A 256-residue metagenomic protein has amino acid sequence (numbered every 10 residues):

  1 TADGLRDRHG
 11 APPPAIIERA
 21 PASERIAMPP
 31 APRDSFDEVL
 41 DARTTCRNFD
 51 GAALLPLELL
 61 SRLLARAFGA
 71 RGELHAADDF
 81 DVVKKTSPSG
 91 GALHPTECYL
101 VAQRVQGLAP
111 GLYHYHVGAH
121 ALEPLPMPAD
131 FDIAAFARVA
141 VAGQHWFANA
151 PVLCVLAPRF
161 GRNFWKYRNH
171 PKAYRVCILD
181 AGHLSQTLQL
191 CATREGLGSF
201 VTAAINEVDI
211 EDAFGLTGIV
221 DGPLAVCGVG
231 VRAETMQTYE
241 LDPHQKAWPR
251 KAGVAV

Functional and structural regions predicted by a protein language model:
T1-L153, G161, I205-V256: N-terminal accessory segments that position/regulate proteins before the catalytic core
L63, C98, V152-L156, F160 (+1 more regions): Small-aliphatic-rich amphipathic alpha-helix that forms the alpha element of a beta-alpha
W165-N169: Short acidic, glycine/proline-rich loop/turn micro-motifs
